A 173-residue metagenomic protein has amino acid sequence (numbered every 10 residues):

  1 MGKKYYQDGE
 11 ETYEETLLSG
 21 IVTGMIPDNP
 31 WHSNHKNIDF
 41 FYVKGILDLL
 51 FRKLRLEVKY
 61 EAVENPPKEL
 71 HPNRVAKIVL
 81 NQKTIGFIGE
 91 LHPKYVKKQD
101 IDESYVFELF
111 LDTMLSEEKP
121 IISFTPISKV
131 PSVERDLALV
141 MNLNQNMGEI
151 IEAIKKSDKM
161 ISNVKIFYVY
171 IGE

Functional and structural regions predicted by a protein language model:
G2, E11-E14, P27-E173: A carboxyl-terminal module marker
Q7: Catalytic adenosine-cofactor/nucleotide-binding cores of aminoacyl-tRNA synthetases and other
G20: Conserved catalytic motifs of ABC-family nucleotide-binding domains
